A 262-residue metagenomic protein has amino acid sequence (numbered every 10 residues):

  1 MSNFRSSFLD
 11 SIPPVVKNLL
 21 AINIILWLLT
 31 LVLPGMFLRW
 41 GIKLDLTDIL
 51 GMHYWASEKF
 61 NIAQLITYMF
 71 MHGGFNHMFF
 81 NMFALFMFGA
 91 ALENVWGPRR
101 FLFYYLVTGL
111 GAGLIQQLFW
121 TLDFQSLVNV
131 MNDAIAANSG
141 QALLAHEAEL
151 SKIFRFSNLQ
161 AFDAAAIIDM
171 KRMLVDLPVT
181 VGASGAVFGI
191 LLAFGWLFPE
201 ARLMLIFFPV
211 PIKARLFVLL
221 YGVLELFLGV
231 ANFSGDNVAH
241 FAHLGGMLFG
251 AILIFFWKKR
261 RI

Functional and structural regions predicted by a protein language model:
M1-I262: A detector for small-residue-rich transmembrane helices and their helix-helix packing motifs
